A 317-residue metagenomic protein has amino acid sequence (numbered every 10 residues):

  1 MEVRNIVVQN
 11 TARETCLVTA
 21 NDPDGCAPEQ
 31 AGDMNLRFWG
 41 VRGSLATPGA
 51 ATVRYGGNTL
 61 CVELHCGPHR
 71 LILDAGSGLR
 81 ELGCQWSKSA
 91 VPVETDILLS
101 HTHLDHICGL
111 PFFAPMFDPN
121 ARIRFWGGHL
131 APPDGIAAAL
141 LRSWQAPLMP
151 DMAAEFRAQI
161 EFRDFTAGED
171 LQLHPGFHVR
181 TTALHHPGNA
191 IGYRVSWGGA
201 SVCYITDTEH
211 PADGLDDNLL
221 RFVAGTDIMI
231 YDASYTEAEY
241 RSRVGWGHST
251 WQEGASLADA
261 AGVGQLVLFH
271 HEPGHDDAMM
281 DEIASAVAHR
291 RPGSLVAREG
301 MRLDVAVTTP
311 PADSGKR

Functional and structural regions predicted by a protein language model:
M1-V3, R13: Compositionally biased, low-complexity intrinsically disordered regions
V8-C203, D213-G214, L219-L220, M280-K316: Binuclear metal-dependent hydrolase catalytic cores
L73, S100, I205-T206, Y231-A233 (+1 more regions): Active-site flanking residues adjacent to catalytic metal/cofactor-binding acidic residues
S201, P211-G300: Cap/insert and terminal regions of metallo-dependent hydrolase folds
